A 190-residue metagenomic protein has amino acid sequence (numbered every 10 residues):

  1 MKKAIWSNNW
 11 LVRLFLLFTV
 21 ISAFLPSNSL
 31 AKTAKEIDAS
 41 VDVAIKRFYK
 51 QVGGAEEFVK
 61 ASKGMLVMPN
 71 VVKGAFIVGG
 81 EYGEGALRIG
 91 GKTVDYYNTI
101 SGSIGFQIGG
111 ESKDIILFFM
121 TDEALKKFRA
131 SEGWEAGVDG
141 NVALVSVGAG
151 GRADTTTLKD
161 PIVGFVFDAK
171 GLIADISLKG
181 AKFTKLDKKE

Functional and structural regions predicted by a protein language model:
M1, S27, I115: Short, flexible active-site loop motifs that bind/organize anionic cofactors or intermediates
K2-F15: Bacterial N-terminal signal peptides that target proteins for export
R13-P26: Bacterial N-terminal signal peptides
A31-E190: Small-residue-enriched, tightly packed secondary-structure blocks
